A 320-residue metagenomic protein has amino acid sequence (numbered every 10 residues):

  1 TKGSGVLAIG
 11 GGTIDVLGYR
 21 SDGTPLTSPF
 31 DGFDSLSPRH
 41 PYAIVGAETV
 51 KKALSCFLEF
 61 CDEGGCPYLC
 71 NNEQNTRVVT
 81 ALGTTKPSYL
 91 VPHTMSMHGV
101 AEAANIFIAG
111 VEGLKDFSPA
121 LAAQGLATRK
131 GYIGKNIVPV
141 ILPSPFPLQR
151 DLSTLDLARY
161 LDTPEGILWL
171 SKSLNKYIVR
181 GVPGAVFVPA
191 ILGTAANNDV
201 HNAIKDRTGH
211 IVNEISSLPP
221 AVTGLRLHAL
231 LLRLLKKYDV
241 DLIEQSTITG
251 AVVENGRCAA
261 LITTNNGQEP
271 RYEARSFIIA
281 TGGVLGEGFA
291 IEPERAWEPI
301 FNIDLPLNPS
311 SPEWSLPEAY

Functional and structural regions predicted by a protein language model:
K2-P38, S144-Y160: Conserved N-terminal glycine-rich FAD pyrophosphate-binding loop of Rossmann-like flavoproteins
S4, T223, N265-E269, A274-S276 (+1 more regions): Glycine-/small-residue-rich beta->alpha transition segments that form the dinucleotide
V16-V100, A104-V111, A122-Q124: Dinucleotide-binding Rossmann-like beta1-alpha1 core, especially the glycine-rich loop that anchors the ADP
R39-Y42, M95-L114, N136-I137, L142-L155 (+2 more regions): Helix-loop-beta segment of a Rossmann-like dinucleotide-binding subdomain
G64-N71, G134-P139, D239-S246: Flexible, glycine/charged-enriched surface loops at secondary-structure junctions
F117-K130, L161-V186, L192-A251, Q268: Helical element adjacent to the flavin cofactor pocket in flavoenzyme catalytic cores
L232, T249-R271, F277: Conserved beta-strand-loop-beta-strand element in the redox core of flavoprotein oxidoreductases
G283-N308: Glycine-rich beta-alpha-beta "Rossmann" dinucleotide-binding loop(s) and their flanking helix/strand
